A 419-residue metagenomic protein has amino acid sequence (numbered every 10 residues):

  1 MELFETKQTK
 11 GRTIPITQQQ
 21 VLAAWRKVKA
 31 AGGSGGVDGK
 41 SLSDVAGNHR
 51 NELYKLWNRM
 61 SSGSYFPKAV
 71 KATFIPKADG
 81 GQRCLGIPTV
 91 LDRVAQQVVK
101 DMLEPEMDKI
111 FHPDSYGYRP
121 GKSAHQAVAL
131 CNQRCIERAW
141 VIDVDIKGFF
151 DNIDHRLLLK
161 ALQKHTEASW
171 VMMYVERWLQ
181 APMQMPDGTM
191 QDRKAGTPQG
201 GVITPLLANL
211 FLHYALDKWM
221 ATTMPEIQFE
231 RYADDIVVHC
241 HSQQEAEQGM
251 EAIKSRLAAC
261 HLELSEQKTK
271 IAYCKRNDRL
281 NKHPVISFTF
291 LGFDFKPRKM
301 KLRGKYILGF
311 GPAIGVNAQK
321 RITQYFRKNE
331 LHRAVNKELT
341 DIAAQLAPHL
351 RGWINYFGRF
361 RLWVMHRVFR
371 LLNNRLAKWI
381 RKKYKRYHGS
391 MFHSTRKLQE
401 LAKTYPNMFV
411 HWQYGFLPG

Functional and structural regions predicted by a protein language model:
M1-R50, Y54: Non-catalytic, polymerase-adjacent accessory regions of viral genome-replication enzymes
R59-F74, A78, I110-K122, Q126-C274 (+1 more regions): Conserved polymerase palm-domain catalytic core
L91, A95, N132: Duplex nucleic acid-engaging cores and interfaces of nucleic-acid transaction enzymes
V99: Nucleotide/phosphate-binding loop and acidic/charged catalytic motifs in nucleotide-binding or -utilizing enzymes
Q180, C260-V335: A conserved non-catalytic segment of reverse transcriptases and RNA-directed RNA polymerases corresponding to the late
Y232, T269-N277, Q345-L346, R367-N373 (+1 more regions): A glycine-rich phosphate-binding loop feature that marks nucleotide/adenosyl-phosphate handling sites
Q319-K320, R327-S390: Right-hand nucleic-acid polymerase module
R375, I380, Y384-G419: Extended C-terminal regions of large enzymes
